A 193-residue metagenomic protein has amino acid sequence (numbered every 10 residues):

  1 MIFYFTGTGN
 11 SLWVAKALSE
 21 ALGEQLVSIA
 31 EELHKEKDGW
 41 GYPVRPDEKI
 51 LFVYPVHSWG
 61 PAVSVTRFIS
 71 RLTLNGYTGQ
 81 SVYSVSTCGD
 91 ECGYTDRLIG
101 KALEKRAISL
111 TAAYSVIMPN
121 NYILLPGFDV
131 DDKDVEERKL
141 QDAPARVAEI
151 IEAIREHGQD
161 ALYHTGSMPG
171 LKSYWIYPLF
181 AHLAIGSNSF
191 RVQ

Functional and structural regions predicted by a protein language model:
I2, T8-W13, A17-L33, G41-Y54 (+1 more regions): FMN-binding flavodoxin-like domain, especially the glycine-rich phosphate-binding loop
S189-Q193: Cysteine-centered iron-sulfur cluster-binding motifs in ferredoxin-type domains/subunits of redox enzymes
